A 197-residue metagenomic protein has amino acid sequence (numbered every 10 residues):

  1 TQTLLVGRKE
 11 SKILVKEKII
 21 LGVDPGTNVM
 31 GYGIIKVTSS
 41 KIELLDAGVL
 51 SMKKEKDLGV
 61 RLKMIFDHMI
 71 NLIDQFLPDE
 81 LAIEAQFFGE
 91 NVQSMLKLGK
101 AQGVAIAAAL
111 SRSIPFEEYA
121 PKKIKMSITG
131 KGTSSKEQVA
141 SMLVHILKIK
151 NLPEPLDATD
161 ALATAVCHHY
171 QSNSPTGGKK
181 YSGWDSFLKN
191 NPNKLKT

Functional and structural regions predicted by a protein language model:
T1-T197: Phosphate- and other anionic-substrate recognition elements at nucleic-acid/protein interfaces
